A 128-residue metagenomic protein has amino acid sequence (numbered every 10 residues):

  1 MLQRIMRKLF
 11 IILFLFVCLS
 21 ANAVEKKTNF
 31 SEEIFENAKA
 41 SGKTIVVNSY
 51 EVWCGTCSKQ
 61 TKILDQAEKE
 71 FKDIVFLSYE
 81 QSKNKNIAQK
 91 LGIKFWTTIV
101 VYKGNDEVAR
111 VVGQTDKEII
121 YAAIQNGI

Functional and structural regions predicted by a protein language model:
M1-L9: Positively charged n-region of N-terminal signal peptides that target proteins for export
L9-C18: Sec-dependent N-terminal signal peptides
L15, A23-S41, N126-I128: N-terminal leader/targeting and pre-domain segments
A40-V52: Short active-site neighborhood of thiol/selenol oxidoreductases, capturing the structured segment around
S49, E68, K72-K85: Thiol-based oxidoreductase modules, predominantly thioredoxin-like and allied folds used for disulfide exchange
T56-E70: Typically the conserved alpha-helix immediately C-terminal to a functionally engaged Cys/Sec in thioredoxin-like
L91-V100: Structural micro-motif
K103-I128: Non-catalytic, surface beta->alpha helical segment in thiol-disulfide oxidoreductase systems
